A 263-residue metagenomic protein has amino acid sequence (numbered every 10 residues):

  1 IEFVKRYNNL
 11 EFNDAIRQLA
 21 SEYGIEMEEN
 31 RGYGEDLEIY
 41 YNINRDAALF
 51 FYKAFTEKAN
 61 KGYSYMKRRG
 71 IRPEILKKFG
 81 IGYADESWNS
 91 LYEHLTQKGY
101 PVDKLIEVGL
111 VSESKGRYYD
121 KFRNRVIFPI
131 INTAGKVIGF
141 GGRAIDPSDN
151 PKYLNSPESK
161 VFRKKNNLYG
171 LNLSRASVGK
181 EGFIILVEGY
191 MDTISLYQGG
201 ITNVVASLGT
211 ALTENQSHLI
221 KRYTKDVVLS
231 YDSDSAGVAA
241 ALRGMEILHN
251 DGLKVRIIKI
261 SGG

Functional and structural regions predicted by a protein language model:
I1, I184-L186, K225-A236, I258-I260: Acidic beta-strand-to-loop metal/phosphate-binding motif
I1-D103, E107, R125, S156: Non-catalytic accessory segments of DNA primases and related replication-initiation nucleases
Y7, Y83-E86, M191, A211-L212 (+2 more regions): Short beta->alpha linker loops
Y7-N8, L19, G141, L208 (+2 more regions): Glycine-rich, histidine-containing beta strand-loop boundary motifs that form or position
N9, S21, I25, T202 (+3 more regions): Short, well-ordered loop/turn and helix-capping segments at boundaries between secondary-structure elements and domains
Y33-E35, I39, N44-D46, S87-V227 (+1 more regions): Phosphate-handling DNA/RNA-contact segment within nucleic-acid enzymes
I71, Y100, I201, G252-L253: Short phosphate-binding/catalytic loops that engage adenosine nucleotides
G252-G263: C-terminal or mid-to-C-terminal helical accessory/interaction module adjacent to the motor/catalytic core
